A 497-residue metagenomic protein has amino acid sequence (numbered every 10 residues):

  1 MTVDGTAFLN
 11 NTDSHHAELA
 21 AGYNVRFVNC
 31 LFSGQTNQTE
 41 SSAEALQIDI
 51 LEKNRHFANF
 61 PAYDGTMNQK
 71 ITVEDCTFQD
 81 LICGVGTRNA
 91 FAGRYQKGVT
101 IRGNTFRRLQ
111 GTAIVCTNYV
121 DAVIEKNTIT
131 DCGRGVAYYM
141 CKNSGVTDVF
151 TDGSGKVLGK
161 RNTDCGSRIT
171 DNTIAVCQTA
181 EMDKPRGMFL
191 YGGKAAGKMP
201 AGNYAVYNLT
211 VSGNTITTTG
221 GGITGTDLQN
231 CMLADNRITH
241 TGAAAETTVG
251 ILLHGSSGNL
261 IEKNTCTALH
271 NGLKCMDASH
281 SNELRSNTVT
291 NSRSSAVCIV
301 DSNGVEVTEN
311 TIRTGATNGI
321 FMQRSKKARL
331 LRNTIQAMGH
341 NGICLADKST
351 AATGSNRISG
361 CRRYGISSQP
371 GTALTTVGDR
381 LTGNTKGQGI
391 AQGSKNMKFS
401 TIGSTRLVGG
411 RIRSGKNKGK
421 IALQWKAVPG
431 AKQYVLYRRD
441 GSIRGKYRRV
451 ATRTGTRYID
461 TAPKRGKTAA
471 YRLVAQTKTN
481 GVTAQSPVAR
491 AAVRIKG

Functional and structural regions predicted by a protein language model:
M1-V3, T12, A17, A21-G22 (+38 more regions): Parallel beta-helix/beta-solenoid
A7, T12-L19, Q35-L46, R55-F57 (+12 more regions): Short glycine/acidic-rich loop motifs that flank beta-strands on beta-rich extracellular proteins
L51-M67, A90-G93, K142-T163, T179-D183 (+2 more regions): Intrinsically disordered, low-complexity Ser/Thr- and acidic-rich flexible linkers and loops, especially at boundaries
G225, W425, Y458-T461: Hydrophobic core positions of the immunoglobulin-like beta-sandwich fold
F399-G430, R465, N480-G497: Pro/Thr/Ser/Gly-rich low-complexity, intrinsically disordered linker/stalk tracts
V435-G466: Recognizes extended acidic, P/S/T-rich segments that occur within or adjacent to Ig-like beta-sandwich modules
D460-G481: Beta-strand-rich modules
